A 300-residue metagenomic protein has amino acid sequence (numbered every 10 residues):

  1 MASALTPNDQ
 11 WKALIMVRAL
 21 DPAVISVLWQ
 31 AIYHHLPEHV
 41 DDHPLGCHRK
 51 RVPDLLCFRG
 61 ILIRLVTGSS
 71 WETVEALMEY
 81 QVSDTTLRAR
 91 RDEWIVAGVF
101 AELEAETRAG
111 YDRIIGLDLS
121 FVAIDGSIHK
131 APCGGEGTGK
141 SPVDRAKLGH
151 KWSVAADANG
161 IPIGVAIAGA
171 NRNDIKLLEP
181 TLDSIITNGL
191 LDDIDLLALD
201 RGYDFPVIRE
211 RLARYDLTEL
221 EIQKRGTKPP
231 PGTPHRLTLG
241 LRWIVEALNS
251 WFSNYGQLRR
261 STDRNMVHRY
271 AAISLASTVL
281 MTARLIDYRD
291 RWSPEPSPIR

Functional and structural regions predicted by a protein language model:
M1-R300: Short alpha-helical elements
